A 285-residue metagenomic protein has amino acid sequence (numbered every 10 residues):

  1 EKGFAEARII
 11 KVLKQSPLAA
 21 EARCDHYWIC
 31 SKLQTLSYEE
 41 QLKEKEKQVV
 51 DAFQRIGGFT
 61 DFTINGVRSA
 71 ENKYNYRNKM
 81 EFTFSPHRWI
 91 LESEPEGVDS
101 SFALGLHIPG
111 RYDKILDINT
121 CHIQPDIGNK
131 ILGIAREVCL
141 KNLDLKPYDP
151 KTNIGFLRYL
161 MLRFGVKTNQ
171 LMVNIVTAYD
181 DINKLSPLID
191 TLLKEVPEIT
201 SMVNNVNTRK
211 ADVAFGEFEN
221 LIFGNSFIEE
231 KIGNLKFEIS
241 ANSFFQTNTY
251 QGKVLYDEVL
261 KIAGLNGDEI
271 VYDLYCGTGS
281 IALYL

Functional and structural regions predicted by a protein language model:
E1-L285: Accessory RNA-recognition modules of RNA-modification enzymes
